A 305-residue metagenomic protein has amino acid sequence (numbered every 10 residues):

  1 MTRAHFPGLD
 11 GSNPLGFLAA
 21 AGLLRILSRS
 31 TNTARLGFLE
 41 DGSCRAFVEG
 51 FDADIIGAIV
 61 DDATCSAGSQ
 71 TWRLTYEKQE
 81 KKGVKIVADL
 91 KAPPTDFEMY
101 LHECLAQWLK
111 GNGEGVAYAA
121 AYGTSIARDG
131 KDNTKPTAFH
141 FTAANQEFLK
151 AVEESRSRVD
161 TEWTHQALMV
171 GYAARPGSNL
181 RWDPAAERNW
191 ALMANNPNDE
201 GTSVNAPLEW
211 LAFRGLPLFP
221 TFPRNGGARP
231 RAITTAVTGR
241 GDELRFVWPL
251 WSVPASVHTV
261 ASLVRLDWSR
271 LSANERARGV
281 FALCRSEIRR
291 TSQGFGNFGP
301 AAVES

Functional and structural regions predicted by a protein language model:
M1-M169, P220, R231, I288-G294 (+1 more regions): Conserved small-residue
T2, F6-F17, T95, D199-S203 (+4 more regions): Elongated scaffolding segments in large macromolecular assemblies, built predominantly from amphipathic alpha-helices
L74, K110, H165, P184 (+2 more regions): Intrinsic disorder/low-complexity segments enriched in polar/charged and small flexible residues
E80, W190, S256-T259: Amphipathic alpha-helical interaction segments
P136-A143, E147-L168, D183-G226, F246: Extended amphipathic alpha-helical scaffold segments
A173-R175: Long non-transmembrane domains of secretory-pathway and surface proteins
G177-W182: Short, flexible helix-coil linker/hinge segments at the edges of structured domains or between repeats
